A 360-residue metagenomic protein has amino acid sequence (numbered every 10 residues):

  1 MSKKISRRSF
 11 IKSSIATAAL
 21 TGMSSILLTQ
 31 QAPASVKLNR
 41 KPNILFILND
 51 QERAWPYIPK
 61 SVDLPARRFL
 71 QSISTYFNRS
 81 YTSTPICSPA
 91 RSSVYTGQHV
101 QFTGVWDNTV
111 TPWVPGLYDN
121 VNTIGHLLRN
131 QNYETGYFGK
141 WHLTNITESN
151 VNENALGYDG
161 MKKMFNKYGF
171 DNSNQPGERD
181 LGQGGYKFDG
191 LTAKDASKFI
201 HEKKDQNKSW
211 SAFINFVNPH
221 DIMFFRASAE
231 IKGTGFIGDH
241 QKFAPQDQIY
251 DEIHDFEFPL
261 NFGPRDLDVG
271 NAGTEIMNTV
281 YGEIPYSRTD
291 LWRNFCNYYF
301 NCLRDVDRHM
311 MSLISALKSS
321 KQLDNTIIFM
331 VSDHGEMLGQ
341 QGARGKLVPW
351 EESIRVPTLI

Functional and structural regions predicted by a protein language model:
M1-A18: N-terminal secretory signal peptides and thylakoid transit peptides that target proteins across membranes
G22, S35-T75, T84-P85: Active-site-proximal N-terminal segment of extracellular/periplasmic enzymes that hydrolyze or transfer
L38-R40, Q51-W55, P59-V62, E202-K208 (+2 more regions): Active-site-proximal cap/lid insertion segments
L48, A66, N120, I124 (+3 more regions): Alpha-helical packing segments of well-folded alpha/beta enzyme cores
P56-D63, S74-Q98, Y137-E148, N215-H220 (+2 more regions): Short, solvent-exposed turn/loop segments enriched in Gly/Ser/Thr/Pro and often Arg
S88-P89, V100, F165, E351-R355: Short, solvent-exposed loop/turn segments at the edges of secondary structure
S93-W210, V217, I222-H240: Catalytic-site neighborhoods of secreted/periplasmic enzymes that process anionic sulfate/phosphate groups
